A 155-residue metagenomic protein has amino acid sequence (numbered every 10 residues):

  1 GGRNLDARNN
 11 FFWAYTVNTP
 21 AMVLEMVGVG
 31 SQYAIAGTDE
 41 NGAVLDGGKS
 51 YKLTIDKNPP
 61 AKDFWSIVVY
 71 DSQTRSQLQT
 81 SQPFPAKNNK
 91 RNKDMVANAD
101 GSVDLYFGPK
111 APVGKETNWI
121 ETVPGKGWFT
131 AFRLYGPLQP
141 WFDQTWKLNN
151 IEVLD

Functional and structural regions predicted by a protein language model:
G1-D155: A compositional/structural signature for long, glycine/proline-rich flexible linkers and loops on extracytoplasmic
